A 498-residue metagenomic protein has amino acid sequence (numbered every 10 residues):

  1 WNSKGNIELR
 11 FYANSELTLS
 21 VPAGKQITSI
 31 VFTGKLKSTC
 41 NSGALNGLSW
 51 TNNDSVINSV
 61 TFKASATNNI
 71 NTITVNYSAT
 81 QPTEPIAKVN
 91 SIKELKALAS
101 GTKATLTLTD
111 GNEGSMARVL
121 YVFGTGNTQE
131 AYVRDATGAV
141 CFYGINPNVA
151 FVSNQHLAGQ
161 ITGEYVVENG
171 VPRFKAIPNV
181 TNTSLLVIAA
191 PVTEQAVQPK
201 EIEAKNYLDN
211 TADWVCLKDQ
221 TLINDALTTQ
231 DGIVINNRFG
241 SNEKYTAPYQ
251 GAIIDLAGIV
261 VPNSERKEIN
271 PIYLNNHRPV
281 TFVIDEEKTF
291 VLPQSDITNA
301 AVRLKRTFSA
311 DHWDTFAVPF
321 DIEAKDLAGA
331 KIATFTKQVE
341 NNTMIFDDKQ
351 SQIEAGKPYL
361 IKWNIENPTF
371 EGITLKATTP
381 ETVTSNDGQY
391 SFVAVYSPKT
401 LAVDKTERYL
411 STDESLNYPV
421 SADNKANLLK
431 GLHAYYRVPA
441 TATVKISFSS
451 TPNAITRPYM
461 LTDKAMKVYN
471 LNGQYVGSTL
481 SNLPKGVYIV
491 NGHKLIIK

Functional and structural regions predicted by a protein language model:
S3-A23, G47-L48, N69-N71: Short beta-strands within extracellular/lumenal beta-sheet-rich domains
V21-V31: Extended extracellular/luminal ectodomain segments enriched in beta-structured repeat modules
G24, I70-I86, V171, K175-E201 (+4 more regions): A short, polar beta-strand/turn micro-motif
T28, A355-K357, L483-V487: A glycine-anchored, Pro-Gly-centered beta-turn/N-cap motif
F32-S49: Short, surface-exposed beta-strand/strand-loop-strand elements in extracellular ectodomains
V60-N69: Short beta-strand-plus-loop segments that form exposed binding edges in beta-rich domains
Q81-V280: OB-fold nucleic-acid-binding modules
T336, T451-K498: C-terminal outer-membrane/trafficking sorting elements
